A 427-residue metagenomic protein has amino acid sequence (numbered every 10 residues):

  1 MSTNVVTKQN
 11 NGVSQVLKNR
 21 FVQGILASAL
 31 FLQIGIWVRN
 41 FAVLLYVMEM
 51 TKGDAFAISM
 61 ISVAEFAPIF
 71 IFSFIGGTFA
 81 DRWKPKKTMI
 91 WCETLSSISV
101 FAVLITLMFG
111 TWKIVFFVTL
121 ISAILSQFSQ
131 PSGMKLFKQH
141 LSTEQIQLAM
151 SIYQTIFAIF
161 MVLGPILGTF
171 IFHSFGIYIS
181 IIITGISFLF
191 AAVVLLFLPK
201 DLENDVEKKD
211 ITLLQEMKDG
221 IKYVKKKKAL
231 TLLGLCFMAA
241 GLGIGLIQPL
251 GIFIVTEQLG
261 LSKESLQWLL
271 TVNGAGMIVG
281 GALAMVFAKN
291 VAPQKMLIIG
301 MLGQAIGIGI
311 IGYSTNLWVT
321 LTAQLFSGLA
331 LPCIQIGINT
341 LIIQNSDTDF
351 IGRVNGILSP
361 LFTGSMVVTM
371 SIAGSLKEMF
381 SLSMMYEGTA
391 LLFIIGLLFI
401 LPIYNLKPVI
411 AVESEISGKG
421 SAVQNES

Functional and structural regions predicted by a protein language model:
S2-V22, D201-G234, V423-Q424: Juxtamembrane intracellular "pre-TM" segments in multi-pass secondary transporters
K8-A67, K226-T271: Helix-loop boundary and gating motifs at the non-cytosolic
G24-F41, A64-T78, K84-S99, I114-H173 (+5 more regions): Substrate-agnostic recognition of the 12-TM MFS/MFS-like secondary transporter fold
L44, V100-L107, G168, F172 (+7 more regions): Structural signal for membrane-spanning alpha-helices in multi-pass inner-membrane proteins, emphasizing helix cores
L44-M50, L104, L163-I183, E257-Q258 (+1 more regions): Transmembrane alpha-helix termini and helix-breaking/packing motifs in multi-pass membrane transporters
F70-S73, R82, K86-T88, C92 (+7 more regions): C-terminal transmembrane bundle of multi-pass solute transporters/carriers
I105-V118, G312-Q324: Helix-loop junctions at membrane interfaces in 12-TM secondary transporters
K135, Q139, I181-I211, L401-E415: Helix-loop junctions on the cytosolic side of multi-pass membrane transporters, especially the intracellular loop
